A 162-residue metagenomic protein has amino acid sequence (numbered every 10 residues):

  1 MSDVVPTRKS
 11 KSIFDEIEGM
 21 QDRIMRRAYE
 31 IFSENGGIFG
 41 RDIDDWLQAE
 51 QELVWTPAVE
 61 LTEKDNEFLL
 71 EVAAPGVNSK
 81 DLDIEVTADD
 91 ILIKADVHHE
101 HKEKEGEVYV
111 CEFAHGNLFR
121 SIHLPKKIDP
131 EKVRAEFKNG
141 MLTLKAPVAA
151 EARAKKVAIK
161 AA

Functional and structural regions predicted by a protein language model:
S2-A162: Alpha-crystallin/small heat shock protein
